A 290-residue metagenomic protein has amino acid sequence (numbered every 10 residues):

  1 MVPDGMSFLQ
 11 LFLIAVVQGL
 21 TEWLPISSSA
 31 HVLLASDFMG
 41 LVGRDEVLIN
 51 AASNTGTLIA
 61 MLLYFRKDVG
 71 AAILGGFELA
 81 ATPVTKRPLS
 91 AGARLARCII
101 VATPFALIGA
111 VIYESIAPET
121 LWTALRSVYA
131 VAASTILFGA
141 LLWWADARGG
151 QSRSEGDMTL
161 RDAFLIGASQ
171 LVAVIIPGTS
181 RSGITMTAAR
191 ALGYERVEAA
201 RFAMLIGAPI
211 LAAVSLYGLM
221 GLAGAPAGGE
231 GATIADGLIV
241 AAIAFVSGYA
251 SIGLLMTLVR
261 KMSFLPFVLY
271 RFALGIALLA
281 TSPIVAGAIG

Functional and structural regions predicted by a protein language model:
M1-G290: Multi-pass membrane proteins that catalyze or facilitate reactions on polyprenyl-/lipid-phosphate substrates and their
